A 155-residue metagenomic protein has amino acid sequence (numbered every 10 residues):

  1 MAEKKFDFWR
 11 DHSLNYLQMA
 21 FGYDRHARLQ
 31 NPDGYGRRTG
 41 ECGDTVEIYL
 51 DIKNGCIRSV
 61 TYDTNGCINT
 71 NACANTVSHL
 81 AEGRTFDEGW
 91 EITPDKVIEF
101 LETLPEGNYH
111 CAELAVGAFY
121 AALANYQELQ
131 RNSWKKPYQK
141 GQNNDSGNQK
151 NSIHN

Functional and structural regions predicted by a protein language model:
M1-Q30, Y35, R58, R84-E88 (+1 more regions): C-terminal binding/interaction regions
L29, T39-G43: A short catalytic or substrate-binding loop motif that flags glycine-/basic-rich loops and adjacent residues that bind
D44-N54: Short beta-strand elements
I52, Y62-T64: Hydrophobic residues in beta-strands and at strand termini
C56-T61, N71: Short small-residue beta-strand/loop micro-motif enriched in glycine and branched aliphatics
T64-C73, C111: Short, thiol/selenol-centered motifs that function as redox-active sites or metal-ligating centers
N69-R84: Alpha-helical support elements that line or immediately flank enzyme active sites and cofactor-binding pockets
